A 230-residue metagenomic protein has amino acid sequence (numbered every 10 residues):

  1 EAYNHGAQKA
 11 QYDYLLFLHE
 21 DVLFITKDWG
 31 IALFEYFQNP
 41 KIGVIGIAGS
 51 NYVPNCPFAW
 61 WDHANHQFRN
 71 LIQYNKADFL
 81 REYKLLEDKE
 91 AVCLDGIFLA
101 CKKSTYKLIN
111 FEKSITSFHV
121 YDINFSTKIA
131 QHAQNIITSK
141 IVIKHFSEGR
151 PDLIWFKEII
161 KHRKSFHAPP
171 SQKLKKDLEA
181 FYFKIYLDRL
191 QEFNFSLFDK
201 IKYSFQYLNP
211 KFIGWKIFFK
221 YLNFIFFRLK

Functional and structural regions predicted by a protein language model:
E1-A10: Glycine-rich, basic loop-to-helix element that forms the pyrophosphate-binding segment of sugar-nucleotide handling
Y12, D95-I109: Conserved nucleotide-sugar donor-binding and metal-coordinating catalytic region shared by glycosyltransferases
L15: Short aromatic/hydrophobic "clamp" motif used to bind/position activated sugar donors
L23, K27-Q67: Conserved donor NDP-sugar-binding/catalytic core segment of glycosyltransferases
F79-C101: A recurrent flexible, glycine/aromatic-enriched loop bordering the glycosyltransferase active site that acts as
C93, K107-T127, N135-K144: Donor nucleotide-sugar recognition loop
I137-P169, K173, D177: Active-site donor/metal-binding and catalytic loop motifs of nucleotide-sugar-dependent glycosylation enzymes
I154-I160, E179-K230: Non-catalytic, C-terminal membrane-associated alpha-helical segments of glycosyltransferases
